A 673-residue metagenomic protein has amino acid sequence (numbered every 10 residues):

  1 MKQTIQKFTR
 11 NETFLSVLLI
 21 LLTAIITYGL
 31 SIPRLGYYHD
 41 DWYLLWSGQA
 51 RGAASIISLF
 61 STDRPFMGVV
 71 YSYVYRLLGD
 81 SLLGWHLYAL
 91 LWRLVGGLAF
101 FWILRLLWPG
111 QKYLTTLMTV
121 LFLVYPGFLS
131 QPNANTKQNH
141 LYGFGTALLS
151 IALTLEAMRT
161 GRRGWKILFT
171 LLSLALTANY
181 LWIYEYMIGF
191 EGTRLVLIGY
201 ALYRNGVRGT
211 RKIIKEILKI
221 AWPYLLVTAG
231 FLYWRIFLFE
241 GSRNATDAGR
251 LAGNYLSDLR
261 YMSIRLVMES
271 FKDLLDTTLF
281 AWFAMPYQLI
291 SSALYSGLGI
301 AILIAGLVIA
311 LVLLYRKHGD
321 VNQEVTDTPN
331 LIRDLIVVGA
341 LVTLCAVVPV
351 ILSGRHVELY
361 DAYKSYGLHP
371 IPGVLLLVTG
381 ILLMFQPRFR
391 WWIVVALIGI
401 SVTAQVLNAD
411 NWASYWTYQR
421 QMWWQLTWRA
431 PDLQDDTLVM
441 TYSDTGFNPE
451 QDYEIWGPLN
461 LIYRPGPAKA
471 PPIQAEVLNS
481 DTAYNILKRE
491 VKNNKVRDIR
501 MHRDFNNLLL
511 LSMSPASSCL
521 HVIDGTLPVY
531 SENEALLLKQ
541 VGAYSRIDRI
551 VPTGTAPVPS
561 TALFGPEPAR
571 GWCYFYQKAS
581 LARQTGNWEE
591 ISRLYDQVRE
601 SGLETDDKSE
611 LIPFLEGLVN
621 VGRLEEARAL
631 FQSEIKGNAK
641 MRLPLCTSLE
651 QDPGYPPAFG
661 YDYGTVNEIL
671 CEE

Functional and structural regions predicted by a protein language model:
K2-V477, K492, R500-F505, M513-S517 (+1 more regions): Polytopic membrane enzymes that build or remodel cell-surface glycoconjugates and lipids
W428-D435, S443-E673: C-terminal luminal/periplasmic domains and tails of membrane-associated envelope-modifying transferases
